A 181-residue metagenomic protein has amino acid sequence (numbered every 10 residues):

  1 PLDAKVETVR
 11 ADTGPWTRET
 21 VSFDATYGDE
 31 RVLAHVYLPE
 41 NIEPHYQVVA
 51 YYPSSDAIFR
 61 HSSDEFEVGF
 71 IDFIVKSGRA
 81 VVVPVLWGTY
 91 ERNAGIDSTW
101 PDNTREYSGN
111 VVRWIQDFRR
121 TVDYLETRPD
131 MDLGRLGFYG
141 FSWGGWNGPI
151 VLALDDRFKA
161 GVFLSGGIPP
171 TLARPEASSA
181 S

Functional and structural regions predicted by a protein language model:
L2-E43: N-terminal cap/lid segment of alpha/beta-hydrolase-fold proteins
L33, F66-G69, W146: Short alpha-helical segments and helix-capping/turn motifs at coil-helix boundaries
L33-A34, P44-D56: Short beta-strand element of the alpha/beta-hydrolase
V36-N41, I71-I74, I150-L152: Short amphipathic alpha-helices and their capping/turn segments at secondary-structure boundaries
V48-Y51, V81-V85, G137-Y139, A160-F163: Structural recognition of the beta-strand scaffold that forms the well-ordered cores of secreted hydrolase catalytic
A50-Y124, P170-A177: Cap/lid segment of the alpha/beta-hydrolase catalytic domain
R119-A180: Primarily recognizes the serine-hydrolase "nucleophile elbow" in alpha/beta-hydrolase and SGNH/GDSL folds
